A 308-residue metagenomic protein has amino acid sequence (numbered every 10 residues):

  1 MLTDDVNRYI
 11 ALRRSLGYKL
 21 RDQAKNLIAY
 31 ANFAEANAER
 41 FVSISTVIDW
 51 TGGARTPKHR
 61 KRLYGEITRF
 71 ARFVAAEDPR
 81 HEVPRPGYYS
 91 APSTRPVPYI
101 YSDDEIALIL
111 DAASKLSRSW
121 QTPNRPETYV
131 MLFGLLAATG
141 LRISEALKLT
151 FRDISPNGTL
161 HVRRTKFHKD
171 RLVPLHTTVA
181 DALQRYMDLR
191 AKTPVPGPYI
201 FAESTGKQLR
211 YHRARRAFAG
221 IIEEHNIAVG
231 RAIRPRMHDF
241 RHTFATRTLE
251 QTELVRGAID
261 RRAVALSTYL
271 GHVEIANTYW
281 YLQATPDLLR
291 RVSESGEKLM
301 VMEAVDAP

Functional and structural regions predicted by a protein language model:
M1-P308: Conserved catalytic core of the tyrosine transesterase superfamily
